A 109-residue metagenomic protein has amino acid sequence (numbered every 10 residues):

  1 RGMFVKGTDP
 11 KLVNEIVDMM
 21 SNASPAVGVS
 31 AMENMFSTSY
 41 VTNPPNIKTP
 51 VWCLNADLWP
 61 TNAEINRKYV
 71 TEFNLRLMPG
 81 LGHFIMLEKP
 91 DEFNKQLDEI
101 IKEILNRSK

Functional and structural regions predicted by a protein language model:
R1-N46: Conserved alpha/beta-hydrolase catalytic His-Asp/Glu region
R1-V5, K68, L87-F93: Low-complexity, flexible helical/coil segments
E33-T38, K48-W52, L105-S108: Juxtamembrane/interface motifs at transmembrane-helix termini
N34, L58-P60, F93: Solvent-exposed loop/turn segments at secondary-structure junctions within structured extracellular/periplasmic domains
N46, A63-N66, E99-L105: Membrane-interface segments of envelope glycosyltransferases acting on lipid-linked substrates or membrane lipids
K48-G82, L87: Conserved loop-alpha-helix segment in the C-terminal half of the alpha/beta-hydrolase fold that carries the catalytic
E72-K109: Catalytic active-site module of serine/aspartate enzymes centered on a nucleophile-bearing elbow/loop
